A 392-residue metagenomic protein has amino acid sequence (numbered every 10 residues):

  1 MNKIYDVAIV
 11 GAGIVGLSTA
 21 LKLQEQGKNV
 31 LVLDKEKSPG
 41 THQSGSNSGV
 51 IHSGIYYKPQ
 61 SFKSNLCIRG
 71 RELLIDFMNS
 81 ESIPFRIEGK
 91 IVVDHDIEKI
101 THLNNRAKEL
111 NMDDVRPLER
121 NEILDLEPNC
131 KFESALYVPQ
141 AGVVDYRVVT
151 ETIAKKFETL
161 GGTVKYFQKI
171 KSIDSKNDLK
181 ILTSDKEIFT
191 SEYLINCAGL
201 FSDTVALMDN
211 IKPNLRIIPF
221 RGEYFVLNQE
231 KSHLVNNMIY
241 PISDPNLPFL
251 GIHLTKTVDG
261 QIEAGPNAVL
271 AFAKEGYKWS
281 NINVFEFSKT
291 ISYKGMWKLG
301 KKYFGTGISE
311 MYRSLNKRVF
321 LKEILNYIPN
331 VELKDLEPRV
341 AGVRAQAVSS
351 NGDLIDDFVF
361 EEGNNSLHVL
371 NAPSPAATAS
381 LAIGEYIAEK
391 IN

Functional and structural regions predicted by a protein language model:
Y5-V32: N-terminal Rossmann-like FAD-binding beta1-loop-alpha1 element of flavoenzymes
S18, I173-N283: Flavin-dependent oxidoreductases
E25-G45: Glycine-rich FAD pyrophosphate-binding loop
G49-E122, F132, G251-I252, Q261 (+1 more regions): Dinucleotide-binding Rossmann-like beta1-alpha1 core, especially the glycine-rich loop that anchors the ADP
Y57, P84-D94, R106, D114-L160 (+3 more regions): Helix-loop-beta segment of a Rossmann-like dinucleotide-binding subdomain
Y137-Y193, L381, E385-K390: Helical element adjacent to the flavin cofactor pocket in flavoenzyme catalytic cores
K212-N214, K231, T257-A341: Flavin-binding catalytic cores
Y303-N392: C-terminal catalytic lobe of FAD-dependent flavoproteins
